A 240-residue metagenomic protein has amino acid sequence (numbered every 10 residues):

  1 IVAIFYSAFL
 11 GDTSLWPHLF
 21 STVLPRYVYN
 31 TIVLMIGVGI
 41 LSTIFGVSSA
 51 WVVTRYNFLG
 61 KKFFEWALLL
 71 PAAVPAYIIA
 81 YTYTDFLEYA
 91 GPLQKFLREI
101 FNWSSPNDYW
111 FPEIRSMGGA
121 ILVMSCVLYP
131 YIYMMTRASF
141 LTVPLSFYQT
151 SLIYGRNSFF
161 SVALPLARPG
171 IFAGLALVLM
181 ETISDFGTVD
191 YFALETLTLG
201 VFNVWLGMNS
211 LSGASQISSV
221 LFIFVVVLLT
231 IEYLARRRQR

Functional and structural regions predicted by a protein language model:
I1-G11, T22-F140, L166-F186, S215-L234: Membrane-water interface segments at the C-terminal ends of transmembrane alpha-helices in multi-pass inner-membrane
S14-H18, E65-L68, R98-N102, L145-I153 (+2 more regions): Short amphipathic alpha-helical coupling elements at transmembrane boundaries
Y56, F140-A167, L194: Short helix-to-coil transition segments within interhelical loops that connect adjacent transmembrane helices
Y131-M134, S161, L199: Short alpha-helical elements of helix-turn-helix
S151, G213-A214: Solenoid-repeat scaffolds in large eukaryotic assemblies
I183-N209: Glycine-rich helix-loop "coupling/hinge" segments at transmembrane-helix boundaries in multipass transporters
N209, A235-R240: Intracellular loop-helix junctions on the cytosolic face of multi-pass helical membrane proteins
